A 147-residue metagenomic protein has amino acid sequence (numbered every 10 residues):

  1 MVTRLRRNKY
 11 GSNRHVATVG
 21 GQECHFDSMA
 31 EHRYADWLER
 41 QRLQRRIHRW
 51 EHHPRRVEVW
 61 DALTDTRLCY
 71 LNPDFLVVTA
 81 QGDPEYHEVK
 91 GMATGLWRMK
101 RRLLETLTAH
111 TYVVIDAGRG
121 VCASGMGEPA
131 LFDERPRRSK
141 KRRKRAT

Functional and structural regions predicted by a protein language model:
M1-T147: Electrostatic, structured charged patches in enzyme active sites and in nucleic-acid/phosphate-binding
